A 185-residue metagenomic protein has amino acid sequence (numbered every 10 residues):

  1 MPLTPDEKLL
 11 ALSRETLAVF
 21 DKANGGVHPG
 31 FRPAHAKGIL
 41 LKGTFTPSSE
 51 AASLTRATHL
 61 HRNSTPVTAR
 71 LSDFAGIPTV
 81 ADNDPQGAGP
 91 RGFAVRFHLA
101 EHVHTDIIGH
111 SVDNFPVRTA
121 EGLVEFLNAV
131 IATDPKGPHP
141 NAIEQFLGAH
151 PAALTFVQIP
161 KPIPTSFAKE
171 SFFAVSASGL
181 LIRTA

Functional and structural regions predicted by a protein language model:
M1-T184: Active-site-adjacent core segments of small-molecule enzymes
